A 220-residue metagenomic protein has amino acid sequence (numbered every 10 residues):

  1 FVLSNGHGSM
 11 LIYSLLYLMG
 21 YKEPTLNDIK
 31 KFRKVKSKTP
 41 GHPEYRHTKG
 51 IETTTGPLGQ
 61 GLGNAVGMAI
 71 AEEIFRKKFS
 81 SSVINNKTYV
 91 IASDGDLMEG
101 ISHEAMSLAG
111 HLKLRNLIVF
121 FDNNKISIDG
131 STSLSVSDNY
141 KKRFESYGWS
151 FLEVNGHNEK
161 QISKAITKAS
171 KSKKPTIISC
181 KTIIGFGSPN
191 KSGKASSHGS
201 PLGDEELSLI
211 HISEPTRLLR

Functional and structural regions predicted by a protein language model:
F1, N86-T88, L117, K174-T182: Generic beta-sheet signal
F1-H111: Cofactor-binding active-site loop characterized by glycine-rich and histidine/acidic residues
G8-L11, L97-E99, K125-D129, K160-I162 (+1 more regions): Flexible loop/turn segments at secondary-structure boundaries
Y17-G20, E104-L108, S133-D138, A169 (+1 more regions): Short secondary-structure boundary/capping segments
G63, E73, I84, I91 (+4 more regions): Hydrophobic, small-residue-rich alpha-helical packing segments that form membrane-like cores
V90-A92, S150-N155: Short catalytic-loop micro-motif centered on adjacent basic/acidic residues
H157-N190, I210: Structural signature of the thiamine diphosphate
H211-R220: Single conserved hydrophobic/aromatic residue that forms the stacking wall/gate of nucleotide- or nucleobase-binding
